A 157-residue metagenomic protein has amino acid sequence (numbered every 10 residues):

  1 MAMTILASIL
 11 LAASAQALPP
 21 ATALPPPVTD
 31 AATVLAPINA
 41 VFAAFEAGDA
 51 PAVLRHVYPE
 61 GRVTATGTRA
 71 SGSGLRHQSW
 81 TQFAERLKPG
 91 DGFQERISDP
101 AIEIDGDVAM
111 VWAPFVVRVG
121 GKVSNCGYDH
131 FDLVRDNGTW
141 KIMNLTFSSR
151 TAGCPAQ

Functional and structural regions predicted by a protein language model:
A2-S14: Bacterial N-terminal signal peptides
Q16-R55: Short, low-complexity N-terminal intrinsically disordered segments enriched in polar/charged residues
L18, G74-S124: Surface-exposed, charged secondary-structure patches
N39-A43, R55-A70: Short, solvent-exposed secondary-structure junction/capping segments
G48, Y58, I97, G106-V108 (+1 more regions): Extracytoplasmic
A52, R62-T64, M110, K141: General beta-strand recognition
V57, F115-V117, T146-S148: Short beta-strand segments enriched in hydrophobic/aromatic residues within well-folded beta-rich domains
M110, C126-G153: Short beta-strand edge/turn micro-motifs at domain boundaries
